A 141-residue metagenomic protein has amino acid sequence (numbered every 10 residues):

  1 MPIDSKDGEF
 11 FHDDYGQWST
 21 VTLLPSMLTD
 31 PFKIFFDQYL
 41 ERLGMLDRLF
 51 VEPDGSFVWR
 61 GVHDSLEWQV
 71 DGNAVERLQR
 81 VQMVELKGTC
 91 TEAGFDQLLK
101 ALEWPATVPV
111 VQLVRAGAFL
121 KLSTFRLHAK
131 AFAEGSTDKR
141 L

Functional and structural regions predicted by a protein language model:
M1-L141: Acidic (Asp/Glu-rich) sequence patches and key acidic residues that form negatively charged surfaces used
